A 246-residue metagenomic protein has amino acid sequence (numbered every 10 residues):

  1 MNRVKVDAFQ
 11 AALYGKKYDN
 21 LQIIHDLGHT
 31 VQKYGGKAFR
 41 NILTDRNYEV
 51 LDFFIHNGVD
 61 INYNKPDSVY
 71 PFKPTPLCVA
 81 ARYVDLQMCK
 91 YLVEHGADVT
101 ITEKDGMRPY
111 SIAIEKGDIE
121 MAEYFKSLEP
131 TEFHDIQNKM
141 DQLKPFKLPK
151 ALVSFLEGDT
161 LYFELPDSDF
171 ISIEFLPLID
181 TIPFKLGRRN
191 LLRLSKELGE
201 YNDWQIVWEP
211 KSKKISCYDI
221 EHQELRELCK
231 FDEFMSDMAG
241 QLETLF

Functional and structural regions predicted by a protein language model:
M1, Q22-T30, D52-N62, K90-D98 (+1 more regions): Ankyrin repeat domain, specifically the short helix-to-loop turn at the C-terminus of the second helix of each repeat
N2-A11, V31-L43, N64-C78, T102-S111: Ankyrin-repeat boundary/"N-cap" motif
D19-N20, E49-V50, Q87-M88, E120-M121: Conserved ankyrin/ankyrin-like repeat signature
L27-V69, M140, P145: Eukaryotic tandem repeat interaction scaffolds
T75-M107: Internal alpha-helical scaffold/solenoid segments in large eukaryotic proteins
K104-W208: A surface-exposed partner-binding patch
S212-S236: A short, surface-exposed interaction/processing loop segment used at functional sites
